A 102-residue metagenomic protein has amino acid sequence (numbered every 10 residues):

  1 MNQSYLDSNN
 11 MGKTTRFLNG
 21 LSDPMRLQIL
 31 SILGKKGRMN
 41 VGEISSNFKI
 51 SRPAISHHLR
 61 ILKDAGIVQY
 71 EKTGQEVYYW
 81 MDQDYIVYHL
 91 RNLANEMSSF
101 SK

Functional and structural regions predicted by a protein language model:
M1-T14, G34-K35, D82-K102: Amphipathic alpha-helical dimerization/coiled-coil segments that flank or bridge DNA-binding/regulatory modules
G12-S51, T73-I86: N-terminal helix-turn-helix DNA-binding core of bacterial DNA-binding proteins
S31, S56-H58: Base-recognition residues in the alpha-helical recognition helix of bacterial helix-turn-helix
K36, D64-A65: Alpha-helix C-caps/helix-loop-beta hinges
S46, H57, K63-D64: Alpha-helical residues within the helix-turn-helix
F48-S51, I61, S99-F100: Juxtamembrane/interface motifs at transmembrane-helix termini
R60-I61, N92: Intrinsic structural disorder/low-complexity segments
